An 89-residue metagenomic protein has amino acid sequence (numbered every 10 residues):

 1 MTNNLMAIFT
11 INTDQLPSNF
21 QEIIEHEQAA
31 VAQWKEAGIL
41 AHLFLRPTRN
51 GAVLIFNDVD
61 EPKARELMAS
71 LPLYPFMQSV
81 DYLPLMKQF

Functional and structural regions predicted by a protein language model:
M1-F89: Conserved, structured core segments of small domains
